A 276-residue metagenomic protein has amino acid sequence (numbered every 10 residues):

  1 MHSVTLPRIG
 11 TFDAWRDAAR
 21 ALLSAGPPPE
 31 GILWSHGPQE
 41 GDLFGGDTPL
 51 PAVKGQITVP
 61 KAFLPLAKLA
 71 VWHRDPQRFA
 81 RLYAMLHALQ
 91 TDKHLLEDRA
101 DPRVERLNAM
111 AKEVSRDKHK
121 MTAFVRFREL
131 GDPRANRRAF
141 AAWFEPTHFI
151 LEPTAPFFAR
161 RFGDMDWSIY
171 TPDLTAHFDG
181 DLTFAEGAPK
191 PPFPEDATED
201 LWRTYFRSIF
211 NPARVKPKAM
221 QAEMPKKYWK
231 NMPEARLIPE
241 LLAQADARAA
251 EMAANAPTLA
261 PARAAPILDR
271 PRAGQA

Functional and structural regions predicted by a protein language model:
M1-A276: Extended, well-ordered protein cores
